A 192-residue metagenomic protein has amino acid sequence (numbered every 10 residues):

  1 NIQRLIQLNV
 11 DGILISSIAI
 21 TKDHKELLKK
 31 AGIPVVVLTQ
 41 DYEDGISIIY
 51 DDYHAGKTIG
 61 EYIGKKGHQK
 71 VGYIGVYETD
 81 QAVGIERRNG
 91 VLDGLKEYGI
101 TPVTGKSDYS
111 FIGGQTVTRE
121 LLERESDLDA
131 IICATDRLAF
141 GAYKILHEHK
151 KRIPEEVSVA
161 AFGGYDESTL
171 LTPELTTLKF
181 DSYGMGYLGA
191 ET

Functional and structural regions predicted by a protein language model:
N1-T21: Central regulatory/effector-binding core of bacterial HTH transcription factors
I6, K22-T192: Bacterial carbohydrate/catabolite-sensing allosteric modules
